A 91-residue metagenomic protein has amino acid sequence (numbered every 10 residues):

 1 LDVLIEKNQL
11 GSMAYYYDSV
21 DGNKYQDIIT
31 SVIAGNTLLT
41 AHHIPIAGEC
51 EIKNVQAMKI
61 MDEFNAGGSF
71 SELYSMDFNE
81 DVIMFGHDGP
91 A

Functional and structural regions predicted by a protein language model:
L1-A91: Anaerobic metallocofactor- and corrinoid-dependent redox/one-carbon enzyme cores, especially those from methanogenesis
